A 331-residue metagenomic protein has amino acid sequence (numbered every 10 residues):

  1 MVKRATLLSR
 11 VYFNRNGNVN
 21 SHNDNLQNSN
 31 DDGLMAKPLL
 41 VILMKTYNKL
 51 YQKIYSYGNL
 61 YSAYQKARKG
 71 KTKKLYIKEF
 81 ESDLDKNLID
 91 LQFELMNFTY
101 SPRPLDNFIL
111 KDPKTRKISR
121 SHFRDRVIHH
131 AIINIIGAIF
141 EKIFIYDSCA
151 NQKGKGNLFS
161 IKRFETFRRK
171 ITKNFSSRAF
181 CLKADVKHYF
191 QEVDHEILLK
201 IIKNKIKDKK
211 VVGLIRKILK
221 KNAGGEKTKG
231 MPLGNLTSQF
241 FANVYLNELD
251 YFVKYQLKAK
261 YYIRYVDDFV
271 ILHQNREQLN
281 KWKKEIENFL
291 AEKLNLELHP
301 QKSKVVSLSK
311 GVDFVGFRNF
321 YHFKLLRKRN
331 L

Functional and structural regions predicted by a protein language model:
M1-I89: Non-catalytic, polymerase-adjacent accessory regions of viral genome-replication enzymes
R15-G17, M35-V41, T46-L50, I135-Q191: Active-site-proximal segment of RNA-dependent polymerases
L43, Q65-T72, I109-K111, E141-F144 (+4 more regions): Short acidic (Asp/Glu) and glycine-rich catalytic loops that position anionic groups and cofactors
N48, G58-Y61, K78, D85 (+10 more regions): Non-catalytic, well-ordered alpha-helical scaffold segments
N59, L91-K114, V127, N134 (+2 more regions): Reverse-transcriptase-like RNA-dependent polymerase core
G70-K78, R103-H129, I143-G156, K221-N243: Short, conserved non-catalytic motifs in the polymerase core
N87, E94-L95, D147, K162-V266 (+3 more regions): Conserved polymerase palm-domain catalytic core
L294-L331: A conserved non-catalytic segment of reverse transcriptases and RNA-directed RNA polymerases corresponding to the late
